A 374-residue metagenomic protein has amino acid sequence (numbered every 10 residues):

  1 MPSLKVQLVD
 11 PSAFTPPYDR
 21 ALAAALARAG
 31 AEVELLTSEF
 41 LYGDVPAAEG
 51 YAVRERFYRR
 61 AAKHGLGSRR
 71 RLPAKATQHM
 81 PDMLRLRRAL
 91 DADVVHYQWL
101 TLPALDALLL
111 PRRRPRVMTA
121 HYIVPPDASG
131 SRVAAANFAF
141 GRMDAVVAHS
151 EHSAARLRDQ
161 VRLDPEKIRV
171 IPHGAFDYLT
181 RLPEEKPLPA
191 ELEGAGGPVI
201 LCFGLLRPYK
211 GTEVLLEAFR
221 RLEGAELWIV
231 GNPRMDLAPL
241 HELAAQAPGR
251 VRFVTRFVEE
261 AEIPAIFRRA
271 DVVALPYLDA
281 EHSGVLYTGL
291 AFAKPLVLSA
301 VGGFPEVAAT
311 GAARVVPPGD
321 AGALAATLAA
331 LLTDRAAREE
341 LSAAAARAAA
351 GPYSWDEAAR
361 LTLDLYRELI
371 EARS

Functional and structural regions predicted by a protein language model:
S3, V9-T77, S153, N232-D236: N-terminal strand-loop element at the rim of the active site of nucleotide-sugar-dependent glycosyltransferases
T15-P17, G43, Q78-L86, V94-R113 (+2 more regions): An aromatic- and histidine-rich active-site surface loop
A128-G130, A155-D159, E166, G174-E191 (+3 more regions): Acidic anion/phosphate-binding donor-loop and adjacent secondary structure in glycosyltransferase catalytic cores
E193-K210, L216-R220, G224-V230: Conserved donor-binding/catalytic core segment of Leloir-type glycosyltransferases
A238-P264: Nucleotide-activated donor-binding/catalytic signature segment of Leloir-type glycosyltransferases, i.e., the conserved
A265-E281, K294: Acidic donor-binding loop of glycosyltransferase active sites
T310-G322, A329-A336: Conserved acidic donor-binding segment of nucleotide-sugar-dependent glycosyltransferases
A330, A337-P352, L361: A short, well-ordered alpha-helix in the C-terminal region of glycosyltransferases
